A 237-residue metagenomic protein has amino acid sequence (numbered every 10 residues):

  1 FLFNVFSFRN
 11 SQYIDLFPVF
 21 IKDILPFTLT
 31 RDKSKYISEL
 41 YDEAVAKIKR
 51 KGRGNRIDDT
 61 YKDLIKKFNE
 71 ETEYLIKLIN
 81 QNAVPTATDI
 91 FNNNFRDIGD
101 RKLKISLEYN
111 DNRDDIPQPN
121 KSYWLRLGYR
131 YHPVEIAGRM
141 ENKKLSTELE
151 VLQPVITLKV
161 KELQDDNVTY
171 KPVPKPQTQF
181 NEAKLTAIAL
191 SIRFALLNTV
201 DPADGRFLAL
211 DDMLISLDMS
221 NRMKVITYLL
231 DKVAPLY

Functional and structural regions predicted by a protein language model:
F1-N94, D111: Electropositive, glycine-dotted interaction segments that contact anionic polymers or phosphate-rich ligands
I65-T147, K184: Amphipathic alpha-helical domain-onset/packing element
E148-I192, M213-L217: Conserved ABC ATPase signature
L190, K224-L229: Conserved hydrophobic alpha-helix in the ABC-type ATPase nucleotide-binding domain
A195-A203: Post-Walker A helix-loop "phosphate-sensing" segment adjacent to the P-loop in P-loop NTPases
A203, D218-M219, M223: Conserved D-loop-proximal element of ABC-family nucleotide-binding domains
A203-D204, K232-Y237: Conserved catalytic loops of ABC-family nucleotide-binding domains
G205-D212: Catalytic Walker B motif of ABC-type/P-loop ATPase nucleotide-binding domains
